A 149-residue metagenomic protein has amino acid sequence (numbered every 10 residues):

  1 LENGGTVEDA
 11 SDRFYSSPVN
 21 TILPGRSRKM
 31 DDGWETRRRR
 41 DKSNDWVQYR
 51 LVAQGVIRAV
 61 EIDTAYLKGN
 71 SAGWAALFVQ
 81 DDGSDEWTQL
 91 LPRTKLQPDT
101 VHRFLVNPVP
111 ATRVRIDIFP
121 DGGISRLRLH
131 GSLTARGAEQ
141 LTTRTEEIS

Functional and structural regions predicted by a protein language model:
L1-V52, K68-N70, L133-S149: Disordered, acidic Ser/Thr/Pro-rich linker "stalks" and the adjacent N-terminal cap of the next globular domain
D31-Y49, V56-D63, N70-R113, I124-R126: A cross-kingdom feature marking solvent-exposed beta-strand/loop segments within repeated, beta-rich binding/scaffold
L105-T142: Hydrophobic, ordered structural segments
